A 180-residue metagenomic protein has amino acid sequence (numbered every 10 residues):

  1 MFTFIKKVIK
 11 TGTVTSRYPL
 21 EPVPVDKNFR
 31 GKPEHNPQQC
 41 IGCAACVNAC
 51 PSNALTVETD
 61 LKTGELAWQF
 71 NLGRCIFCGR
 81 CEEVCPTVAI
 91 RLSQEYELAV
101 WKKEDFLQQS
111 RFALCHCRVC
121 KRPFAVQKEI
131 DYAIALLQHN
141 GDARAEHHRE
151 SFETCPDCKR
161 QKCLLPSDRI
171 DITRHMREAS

Functional and structural regions predicted by a protein language model:
M1-R74, R80-S180: Non-ligating segments of multi-cofactor redox enzymes
